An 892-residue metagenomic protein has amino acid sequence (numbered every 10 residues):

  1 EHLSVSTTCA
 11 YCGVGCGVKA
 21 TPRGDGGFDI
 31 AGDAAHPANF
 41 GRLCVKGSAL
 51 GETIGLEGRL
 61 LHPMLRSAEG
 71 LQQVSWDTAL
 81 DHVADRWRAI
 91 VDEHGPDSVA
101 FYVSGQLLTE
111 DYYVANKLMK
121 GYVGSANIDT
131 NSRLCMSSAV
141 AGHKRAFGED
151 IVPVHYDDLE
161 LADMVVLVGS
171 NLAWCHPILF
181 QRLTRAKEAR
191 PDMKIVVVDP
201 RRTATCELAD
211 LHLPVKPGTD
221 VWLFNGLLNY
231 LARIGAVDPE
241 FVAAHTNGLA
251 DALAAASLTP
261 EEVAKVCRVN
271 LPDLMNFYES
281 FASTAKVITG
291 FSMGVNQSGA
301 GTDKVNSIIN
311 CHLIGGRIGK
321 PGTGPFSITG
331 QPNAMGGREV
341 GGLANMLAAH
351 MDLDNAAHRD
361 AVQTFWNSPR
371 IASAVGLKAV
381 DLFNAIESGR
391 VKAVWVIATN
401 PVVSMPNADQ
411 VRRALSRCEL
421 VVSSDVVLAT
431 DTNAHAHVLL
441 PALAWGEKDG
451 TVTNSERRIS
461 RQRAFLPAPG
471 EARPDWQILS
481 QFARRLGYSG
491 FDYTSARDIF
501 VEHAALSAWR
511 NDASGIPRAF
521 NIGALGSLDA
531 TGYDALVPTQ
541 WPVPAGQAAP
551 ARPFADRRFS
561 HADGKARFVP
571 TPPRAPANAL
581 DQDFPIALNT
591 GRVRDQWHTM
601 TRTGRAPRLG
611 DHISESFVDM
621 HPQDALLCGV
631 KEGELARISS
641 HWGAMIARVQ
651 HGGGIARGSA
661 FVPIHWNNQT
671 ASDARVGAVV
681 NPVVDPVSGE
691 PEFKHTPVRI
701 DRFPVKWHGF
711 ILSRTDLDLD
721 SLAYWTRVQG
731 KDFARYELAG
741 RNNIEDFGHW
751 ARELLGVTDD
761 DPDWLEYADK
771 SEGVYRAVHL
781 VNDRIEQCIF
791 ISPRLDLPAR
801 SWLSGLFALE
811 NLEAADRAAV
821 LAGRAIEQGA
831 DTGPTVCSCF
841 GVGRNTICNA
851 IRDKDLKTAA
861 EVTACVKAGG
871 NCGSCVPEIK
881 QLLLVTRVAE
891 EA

Functional and structural regions predicted by a protein language model:
E1-I234, G248, A252, N270 (+6 more regions): N-terminal export/assembly segments and adjacent metallocofactor-ligating motifs of anaerobic energy-metabolism
T21-G27, A562, H641-W642, L780-R784: Short acidic-glycine loop/turn motifs at beta-strand connectors
E69-G70, I234-L271, A348-A349, L353-A361 (+6 more regions): N-terminal leader/propeptide and maturation segments of large enzyme subunits in energy/redox metabolism and hydrolases
A100-L108, E262, V266-V269, S292-G299 (+3 more regions): Conserved short loop/turn motifs at secondary-structure junctions
Y113-T184, P191-V196, V221-N225, K265 (+5 more regions): Extended redox/cofactor-interaction regions of prokaryotic respiratory oxidoreductases
E207-V215, P441-L443, E447, R457-P469 (+2 more regions): Short beta-alpha connecting loops at secondary-structure transitions that line or flank enzyme active sites
P469-E471, D475-T531, T599, T603-D619 (+3 more regions): Long, contiguous, secondary-structure-rich segments that constitute the structural scaffold of globular domains
K694-P697, D701-A892: Rossmann-like nucleotide/phosphate-binding core characteristic of flavoprotein oxidoreductases
